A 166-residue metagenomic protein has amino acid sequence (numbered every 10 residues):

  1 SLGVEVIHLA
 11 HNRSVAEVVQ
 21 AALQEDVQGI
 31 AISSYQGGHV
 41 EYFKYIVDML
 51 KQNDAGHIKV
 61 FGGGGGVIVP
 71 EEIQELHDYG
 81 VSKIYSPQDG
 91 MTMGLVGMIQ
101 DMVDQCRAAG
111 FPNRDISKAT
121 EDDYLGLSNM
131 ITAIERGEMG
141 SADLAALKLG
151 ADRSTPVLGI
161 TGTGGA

Functional and structural regions predicted by a protein language model:
S1, S14, S33-S34, S82 (+6 more regions): Generic serine detector
L2, V6-M98: Cofactor-cradling patches in redox/metallo enzymes
G3, A22, D26, V47-D54 (+6 more regions): Structural signal for hydrophobic packing residues in well-ordered secondary-structure cores of soluble enzyme domains
A10, A16, A21-A22, A31 (+7 more regions): A sequence-composition feature that detects small, non-aromatic residues
L95-V157: Extreme N-terminal, non-catalytic leader segments that precede Walker-type/kinase nucleotide-binding cores
L158-A166: Glycine-rich phosphate-binding P-loop
